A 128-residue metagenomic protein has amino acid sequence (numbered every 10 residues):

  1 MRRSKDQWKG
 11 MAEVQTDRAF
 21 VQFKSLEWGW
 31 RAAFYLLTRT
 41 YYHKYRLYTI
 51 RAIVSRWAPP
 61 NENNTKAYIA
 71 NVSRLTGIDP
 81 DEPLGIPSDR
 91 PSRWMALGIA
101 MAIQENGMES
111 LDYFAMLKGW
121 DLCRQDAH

Functional and structural regions predicted by a protein language model:
M1-H128: Cell-wall polysaccharide-cleaving catalytic domain and substrate-binding groove, primarily in peptidoglycan/chitin
